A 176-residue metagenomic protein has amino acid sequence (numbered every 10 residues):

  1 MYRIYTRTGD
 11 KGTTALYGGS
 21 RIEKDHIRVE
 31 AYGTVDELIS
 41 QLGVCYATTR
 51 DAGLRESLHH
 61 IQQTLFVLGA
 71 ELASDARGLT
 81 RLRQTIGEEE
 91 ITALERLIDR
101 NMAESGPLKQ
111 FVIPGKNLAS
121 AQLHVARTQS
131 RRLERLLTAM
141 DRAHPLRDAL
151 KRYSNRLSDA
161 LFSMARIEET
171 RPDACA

Functional and structural regions predicted by a protein language model:
M1-A176: Phosphate/pyrophosphate-binding loop motifs in nucleotide- or prenyl diphosphate-using proteins
